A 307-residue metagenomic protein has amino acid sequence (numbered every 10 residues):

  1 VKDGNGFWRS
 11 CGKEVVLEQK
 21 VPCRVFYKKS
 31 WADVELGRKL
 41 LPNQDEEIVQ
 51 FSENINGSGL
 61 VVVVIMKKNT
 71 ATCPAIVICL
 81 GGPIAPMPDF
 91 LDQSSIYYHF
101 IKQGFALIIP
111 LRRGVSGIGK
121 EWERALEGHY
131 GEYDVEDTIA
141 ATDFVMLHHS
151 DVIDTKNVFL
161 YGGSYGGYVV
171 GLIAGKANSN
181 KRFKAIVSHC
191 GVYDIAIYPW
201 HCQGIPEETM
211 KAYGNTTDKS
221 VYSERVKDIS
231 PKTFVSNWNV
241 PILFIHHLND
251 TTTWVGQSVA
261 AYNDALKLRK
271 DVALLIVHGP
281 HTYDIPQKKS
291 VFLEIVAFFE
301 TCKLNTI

Functional and structural regions predicted by a protein language model:
G4, R9-I307: Serine-hydrolase catalytic core recognition
